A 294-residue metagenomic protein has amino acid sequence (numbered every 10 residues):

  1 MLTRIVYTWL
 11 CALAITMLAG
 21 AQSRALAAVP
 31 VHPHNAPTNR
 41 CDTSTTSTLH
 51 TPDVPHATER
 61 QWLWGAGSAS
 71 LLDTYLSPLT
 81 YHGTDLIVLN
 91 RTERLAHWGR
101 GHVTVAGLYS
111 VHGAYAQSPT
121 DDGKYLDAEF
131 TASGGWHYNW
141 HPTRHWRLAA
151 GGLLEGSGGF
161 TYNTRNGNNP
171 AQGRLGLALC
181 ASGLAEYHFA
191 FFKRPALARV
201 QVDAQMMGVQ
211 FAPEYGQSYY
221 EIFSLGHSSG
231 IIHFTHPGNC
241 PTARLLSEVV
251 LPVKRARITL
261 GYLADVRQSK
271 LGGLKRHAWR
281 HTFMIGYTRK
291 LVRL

Functional and structural regions predicted by a protein language model:
Q22-A106, V292: Short glycine/proline- and aromatic-enriched beta-strand/turn motifs that initiate or cap beta-hairpins
H56-W62, G99-G107, R144-G152, F192-V200 (+2 more regions): Outer-envelope beta-barrel architecture signal
R60, H82-V88, K124-A132, W146 (+3 more regions): Residues that define the transmembrane beta-barrel architecture of outer-membrane proteins
A66-T74, Y109-Q117, L154-Y162, Y187-F189 (+4 more regions): Transmembrane beta-strands of outer-membrane beta-barrel pores
D73-Y81, A116-K124, N166-G173, I231-T235 (+2 more regions): Extracellular loop and loop/strand-boundary signature of outer-membrane beta-barrel proteins
V88-W98, A132-Y138, G152, A181-Y187 (+3 more regions): Residues on the lipid-exposed face of transmembrane beta-strands in outer-membrane beta-barrel proteins
G101-Y162, G173-F192: Gram-negative (and chloroplast) outer-membrane scaffold detector with strong preference for beta-barrel transmembrane
N168-R255: Outer-membrane beta-barrel transmembrane domain signature
